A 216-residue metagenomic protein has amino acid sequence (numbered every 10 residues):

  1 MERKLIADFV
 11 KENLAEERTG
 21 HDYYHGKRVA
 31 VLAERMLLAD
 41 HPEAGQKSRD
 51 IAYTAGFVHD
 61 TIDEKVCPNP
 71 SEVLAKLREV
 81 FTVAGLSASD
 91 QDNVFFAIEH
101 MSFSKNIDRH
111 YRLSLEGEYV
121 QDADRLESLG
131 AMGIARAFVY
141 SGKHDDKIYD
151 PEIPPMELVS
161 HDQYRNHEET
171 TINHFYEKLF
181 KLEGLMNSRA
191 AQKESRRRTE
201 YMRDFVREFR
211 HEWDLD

Functional and structural regions predicted by a protein language model:
M1-K11: Short alpha-helical hairpin
L14-Y23, K27, V31-E43, V58 (+1 more regions): Divalent metal-dependent phosphate-bond-processing catalytic cores, especially two-metal-ion Mg2+/Mn2+ enzymes that act
Y23, K27-A30, R49, Y53 (+2 more regions): Short, well-structured alpha-helical segments
V29, E72-V83: An active-site-proximal "capping" alpha-helix that borders the catalytic cofactor pocket
K47-C67, V73, F95-S104: His-Asp-centered metal-binding catalytic motifs of divalent-metal-dependent phosphohydrolases/nucleases
G85-Q121: Hydrophobic, well-structured mid-protein blocks that either form specific transmembrane helices
